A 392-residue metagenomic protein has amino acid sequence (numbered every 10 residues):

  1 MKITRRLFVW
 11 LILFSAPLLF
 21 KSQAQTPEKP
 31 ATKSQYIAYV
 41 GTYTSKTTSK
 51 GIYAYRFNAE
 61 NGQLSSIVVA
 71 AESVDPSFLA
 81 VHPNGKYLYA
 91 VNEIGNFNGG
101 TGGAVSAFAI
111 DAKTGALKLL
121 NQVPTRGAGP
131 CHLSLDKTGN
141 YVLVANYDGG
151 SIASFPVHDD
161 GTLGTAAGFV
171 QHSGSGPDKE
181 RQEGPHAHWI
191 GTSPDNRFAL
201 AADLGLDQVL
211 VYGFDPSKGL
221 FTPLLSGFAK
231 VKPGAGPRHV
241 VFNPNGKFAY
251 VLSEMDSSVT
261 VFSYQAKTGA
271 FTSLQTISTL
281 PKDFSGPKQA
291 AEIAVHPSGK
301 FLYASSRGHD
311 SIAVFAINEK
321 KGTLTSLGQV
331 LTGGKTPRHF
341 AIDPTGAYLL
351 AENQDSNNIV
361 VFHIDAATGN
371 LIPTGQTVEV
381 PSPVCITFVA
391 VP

Functional and structural regions predicted by a protein language model:
Q25-N58: An edge-strand/N-cap motif at the start of beta-rich repeat modules
T44-T47, E93-G99, D148-S151, L206-Q208 (+3 more regions): Short glycine/acidic-enriched loop and turn motifs that connect beta-strands
T48, S73-N84, R126-K137, Y141 (+5 more regions): Beta-rich, blade/repeat-based domains predominating in secreted/periplasmic proteins but also intracellular
R56-G62, F108-G115, S154-G164, Y212-F221 (+3 more regions): Short loop/turn segments immediately following beta-strands, especially the blade-tip and inter-blade linker loops
S65-A71, K118-V123, G168, G174-R181 (+4 more regions): A short beta-strand motif characteristic of beta-propeller blades
S65-G139: Blade-loop segments of beta-propeller domains
Q354-H363, A367-P392: Blade-level signature of beta-propeller repeat domains, shared across WD40, Kelch, NHL, RCC1 and BNR/Asp-box propellers
